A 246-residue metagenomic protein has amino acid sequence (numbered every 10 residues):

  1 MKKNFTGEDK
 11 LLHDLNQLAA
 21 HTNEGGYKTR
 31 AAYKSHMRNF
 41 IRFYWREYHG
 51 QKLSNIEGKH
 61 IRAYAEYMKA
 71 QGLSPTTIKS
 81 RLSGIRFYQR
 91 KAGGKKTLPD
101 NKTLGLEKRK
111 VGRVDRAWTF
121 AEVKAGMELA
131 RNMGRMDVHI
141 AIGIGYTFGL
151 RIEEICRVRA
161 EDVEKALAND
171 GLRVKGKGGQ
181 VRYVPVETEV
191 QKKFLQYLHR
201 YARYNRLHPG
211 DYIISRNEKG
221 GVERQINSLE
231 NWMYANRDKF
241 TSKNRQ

Functional and structural regions predicted by a protein language model:
D14-A31, S35-V114: N-terminal core-binding DNA-recognition domain of tyrosine recombinases/integrases
G58, E128, R157: Phosphate-coordinating loops and pocket residues in cytosolic domains that bind phosphorylated ligands
R62, T97-A125, K175-K177, S215-G221: Flexible interdomain linker/hinge and immediately adjacent N-terminus of the catalytic tyrosine-recombinase domain
M68, A141-G145, V158: Short alpha-helical segment immediately N-terminal to, or the first helix within, an HTH/HTH-like DNA-binding domain
F120-I152: Basic, Lys/Arg- and aromatic-enriched nucleic-acid-binding interface segment
E154-I155, Q246: Active-site-proximal segment of tyrosine recombinases
R157-Q196: Conserved tyrosine-mediated DNA breakage-rejoining catalytic core shared by Y-recombinases
E189-R245: Active-site/catalytic core of tyrosine-dependent DNA strand-transfer enzymes
